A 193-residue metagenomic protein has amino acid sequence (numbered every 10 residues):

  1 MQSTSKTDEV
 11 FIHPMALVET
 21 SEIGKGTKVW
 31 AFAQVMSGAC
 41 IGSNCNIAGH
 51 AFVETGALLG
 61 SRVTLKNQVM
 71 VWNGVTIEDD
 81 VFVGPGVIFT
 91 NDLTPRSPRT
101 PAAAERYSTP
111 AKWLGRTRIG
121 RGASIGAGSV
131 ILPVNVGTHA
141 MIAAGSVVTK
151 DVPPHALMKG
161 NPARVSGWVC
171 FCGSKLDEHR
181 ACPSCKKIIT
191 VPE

Functional and structural regions predicted by a protein language model:
S3-P14, E19-I23, V29-V136, G167 (+1 more regions): Flexible, glycine/small-residue-enriched loop-and-beta-strand segment within the central core of proteins
G137-A140, P153-H155: Conserved catalytic segment of ABC-fold P-loop ATPases
L157, V169, K175: Conserved beta-strand positions that form and line the central face of beta-propeller blades
V165, S174-D177, I188-V191: Cys/His-rich microdomains that often coordinate metals
C170, C182-C185: Short cysteine-rich clusters marking metal-coordination/redox-active sites
